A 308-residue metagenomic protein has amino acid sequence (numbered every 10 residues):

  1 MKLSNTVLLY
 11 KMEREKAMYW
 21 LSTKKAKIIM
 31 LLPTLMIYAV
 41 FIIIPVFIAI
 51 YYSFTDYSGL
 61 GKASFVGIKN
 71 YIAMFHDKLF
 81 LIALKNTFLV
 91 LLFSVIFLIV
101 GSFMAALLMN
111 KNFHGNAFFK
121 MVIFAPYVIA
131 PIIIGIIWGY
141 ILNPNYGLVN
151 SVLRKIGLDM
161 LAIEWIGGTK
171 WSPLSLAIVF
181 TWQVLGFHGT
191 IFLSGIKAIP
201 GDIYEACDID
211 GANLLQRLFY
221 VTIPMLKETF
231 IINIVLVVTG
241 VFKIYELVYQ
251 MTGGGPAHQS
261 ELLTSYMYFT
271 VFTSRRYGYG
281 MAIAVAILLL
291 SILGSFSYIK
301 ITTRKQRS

Functional and structural regions predicted by a protein language model:
M1-S22: Short, Lys/Arg-rich, polar N-terminal cytosolic tail immediately upstream of the first transmembrane signal-anchor
Y19-S308: A structural signal for multi-pass alpha-helical bundles of membrane permease subunits that mediate small-molecule
